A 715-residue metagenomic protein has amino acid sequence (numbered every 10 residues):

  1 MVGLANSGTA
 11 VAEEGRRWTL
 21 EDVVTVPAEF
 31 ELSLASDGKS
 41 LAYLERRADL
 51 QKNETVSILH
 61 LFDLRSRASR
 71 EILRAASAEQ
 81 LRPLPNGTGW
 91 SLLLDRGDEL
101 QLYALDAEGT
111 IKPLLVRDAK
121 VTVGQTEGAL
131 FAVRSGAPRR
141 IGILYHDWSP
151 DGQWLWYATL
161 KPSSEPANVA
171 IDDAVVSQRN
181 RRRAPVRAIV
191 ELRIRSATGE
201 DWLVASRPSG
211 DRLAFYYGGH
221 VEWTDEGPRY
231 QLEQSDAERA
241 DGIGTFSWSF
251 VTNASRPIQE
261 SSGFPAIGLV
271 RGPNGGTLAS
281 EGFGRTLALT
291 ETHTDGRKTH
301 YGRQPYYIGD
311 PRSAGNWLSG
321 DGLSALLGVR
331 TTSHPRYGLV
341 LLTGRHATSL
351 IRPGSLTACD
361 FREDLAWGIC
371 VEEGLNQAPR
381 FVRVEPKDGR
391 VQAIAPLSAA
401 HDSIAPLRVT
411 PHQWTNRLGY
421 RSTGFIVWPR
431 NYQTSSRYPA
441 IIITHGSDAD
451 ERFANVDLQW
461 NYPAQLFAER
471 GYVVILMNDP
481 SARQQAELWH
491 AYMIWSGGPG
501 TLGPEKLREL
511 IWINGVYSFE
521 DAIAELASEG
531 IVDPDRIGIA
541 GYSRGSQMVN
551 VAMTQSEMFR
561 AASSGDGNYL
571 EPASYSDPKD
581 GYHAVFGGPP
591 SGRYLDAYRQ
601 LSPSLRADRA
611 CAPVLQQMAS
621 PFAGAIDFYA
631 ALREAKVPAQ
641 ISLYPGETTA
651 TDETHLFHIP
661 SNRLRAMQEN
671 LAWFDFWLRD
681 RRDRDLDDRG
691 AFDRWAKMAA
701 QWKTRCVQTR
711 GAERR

Functional and structural regions predicted by a protein language model:
T19-L20, K112-P138, T198-Y216, E260-F264 (+2 more regions): Surface-exposed loop and turn segments in beta-propeller and other repeat-based domains that flank or scaffold
E21-L59: Beta-strand-rich domains and repeat architectures in extracellular enzymes and scaffolds, especially beta-propellers
L32-S40, Q80-W90, Y145-L155, G219-Q231 (+5 more regions): Blade-terminus and WD-like Trp-Asp/Gly-His loop motifs, strongest in beta-propeller folds
S33, W156-T159, R336-G338, H346-Y432 (+5 more regions): Non-catalytic accessory segments flanking enzyme active sites
K52-I58, D98-Y103, S164-V169, A188-L192 (+4 more regions): Structural motif
V56-S57, V116-H146, Y157-R207, E233-F246 (+2 more regions): Predominantly five- to eight-bladed beta-propeller fold
P396-T423, V427-E529, Y542, Y575: Cap/lid segment of the alpha/beta-hydrolase catalytic domain
L466, M477-R715: Active-site-proximal cap/loop segments of hydrolase catalytic domains
